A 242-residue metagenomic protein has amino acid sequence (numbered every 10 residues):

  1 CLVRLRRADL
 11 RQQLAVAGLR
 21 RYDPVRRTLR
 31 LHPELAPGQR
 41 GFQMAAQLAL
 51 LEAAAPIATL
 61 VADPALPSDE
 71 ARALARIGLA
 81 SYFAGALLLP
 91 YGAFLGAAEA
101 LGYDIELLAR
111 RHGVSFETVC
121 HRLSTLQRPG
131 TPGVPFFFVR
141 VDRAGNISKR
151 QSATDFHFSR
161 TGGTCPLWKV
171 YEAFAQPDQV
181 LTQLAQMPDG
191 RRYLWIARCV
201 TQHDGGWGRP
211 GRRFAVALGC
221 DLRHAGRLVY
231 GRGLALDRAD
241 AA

Functional and structural regions predicted by a protein language model:
L2-A242: Conserved binding/catalytic microenvironments
